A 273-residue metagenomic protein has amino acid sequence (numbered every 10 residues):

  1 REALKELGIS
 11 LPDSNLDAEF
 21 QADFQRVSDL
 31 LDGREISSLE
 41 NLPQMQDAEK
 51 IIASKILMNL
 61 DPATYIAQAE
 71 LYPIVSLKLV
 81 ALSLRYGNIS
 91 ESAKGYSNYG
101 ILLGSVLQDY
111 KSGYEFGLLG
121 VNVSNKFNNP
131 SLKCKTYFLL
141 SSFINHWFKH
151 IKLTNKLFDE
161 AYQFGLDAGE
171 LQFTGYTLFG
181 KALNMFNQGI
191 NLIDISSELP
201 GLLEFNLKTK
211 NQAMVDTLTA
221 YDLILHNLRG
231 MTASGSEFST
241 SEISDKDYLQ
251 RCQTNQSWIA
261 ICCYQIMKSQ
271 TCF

Functional and structural regions predicted by a protein language model:
R1-I74, F186-P200, E204-Y264, T271: Amphipathic helix-loop-helix modules that constitute alpha-helical solenoid scaffolds
E2-E6, L79, G113, L119-G120 (+4 more regions): Tetratricopeptide repeat
A3-E6, N15, F20-Q21, P73-C134 (+1 more regions): Carboxylate/His-rich catalytic cores and anion/metal-binding grooves
D47, I51, E70, S90 (+6 more regions): Residue signature of alpha-solenoid helical repeat architecture, marking inter-repeat boundaries and helix-start
D47, L79, R85-N88, V123-N129 (+4 more regions): Short coil/turn linkers that connect adjacent helices within long alpha-helical scaffolds, especially alpha-solenoid
I51-I66, L77, K94-V106, L139-S142: Non-membrane alpha-helical segments in proteins
K55, K94-G95, K135-Y137, Y176-T177 (+3 more regions): Residue register of alpha-helical TPR repeats
P62-I66, L82, L102-V106, F143-W147 (+4 more regions): Residue-level signature for tetratricopeptide repeat
